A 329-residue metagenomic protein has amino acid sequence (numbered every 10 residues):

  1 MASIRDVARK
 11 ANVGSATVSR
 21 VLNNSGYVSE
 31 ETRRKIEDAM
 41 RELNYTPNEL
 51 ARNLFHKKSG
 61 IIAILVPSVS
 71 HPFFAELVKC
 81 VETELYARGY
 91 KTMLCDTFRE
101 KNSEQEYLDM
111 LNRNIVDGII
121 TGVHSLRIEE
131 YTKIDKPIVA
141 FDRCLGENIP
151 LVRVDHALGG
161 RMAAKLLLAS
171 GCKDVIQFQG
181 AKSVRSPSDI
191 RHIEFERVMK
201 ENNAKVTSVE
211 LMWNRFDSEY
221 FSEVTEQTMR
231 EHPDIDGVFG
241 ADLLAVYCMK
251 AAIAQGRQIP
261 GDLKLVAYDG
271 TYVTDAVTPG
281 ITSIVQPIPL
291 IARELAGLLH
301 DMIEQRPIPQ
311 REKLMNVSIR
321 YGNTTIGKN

Functional and structural regions predicted by a protein language model:
M1-S59, F73, N329: N-terminal helix-turn-helix DNA-binding module of bacterial transcription factors
A2, G60-K165, Q227-D234: Alpha-helical recognition/docking segments in bacterial nutrient-uptake and carbohydrate-utilization systems
P67-E76, L94-N102, V152-M162, F178-V224 (+4 more regions): Hinge/beta->alpha junction and helix N-cap segments in small-molecule ligand-binding domains
L108, V116-G122, I176-Q179, H232-L243 (+1 more regions): Periplasmic-binding protein-like
D174, V206-S208, I259-K264: Short acidic capping loops at alpha-helix termini that bridge into adjacent secondary structure
E226, R230-F239, L243-N329: Flexible loop/turn connectors
